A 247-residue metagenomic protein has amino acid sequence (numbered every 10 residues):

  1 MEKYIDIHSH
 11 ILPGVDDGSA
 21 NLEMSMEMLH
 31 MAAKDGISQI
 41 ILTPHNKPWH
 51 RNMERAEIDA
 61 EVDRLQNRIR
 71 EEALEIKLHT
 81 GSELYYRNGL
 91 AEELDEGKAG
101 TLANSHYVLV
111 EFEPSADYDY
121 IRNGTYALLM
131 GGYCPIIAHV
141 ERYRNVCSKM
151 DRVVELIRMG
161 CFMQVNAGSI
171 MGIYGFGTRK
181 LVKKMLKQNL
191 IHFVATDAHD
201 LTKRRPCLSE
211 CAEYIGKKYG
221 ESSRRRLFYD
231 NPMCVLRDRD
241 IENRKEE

Functional and structural regions predicted by a protein language model:
M1-G14, M150-A167: Mobile, glycine- and charge-enriched loop segments and immediately flanking short secondary-structure elements within
M1-L74: An N-terminally biased module of ancient metal coordination in phosphate/nucleic-acid-related enzymes
I5-I7, I41-T43, H79-S82, I136-A138 (+2 more regions): Active-site neighborhood of phospho(di)ester-bond hydrolases with catalytic His/Asp-centered motifs
H10-L12, H45-N46, G81-R87, E113-S115 (+4 more regions): Active-site beta-loop-alpha junctions enriched in small/polar residues
A33, L129, L186-K187: Non-catalytic positions within long, well-ordered alpha-helices that form the structural scaffold/packing of enzyme
R51-Q164, E242-E246: Extended substrate/RNA-proximal surfaces in nucleic-acid metabolism proteins
L190-P206: Short acidic/histidine-rich active-site segments
A212-E247: Mid-to-C-terminal alpha-helical segments outside catalytic/metal-binding sites
